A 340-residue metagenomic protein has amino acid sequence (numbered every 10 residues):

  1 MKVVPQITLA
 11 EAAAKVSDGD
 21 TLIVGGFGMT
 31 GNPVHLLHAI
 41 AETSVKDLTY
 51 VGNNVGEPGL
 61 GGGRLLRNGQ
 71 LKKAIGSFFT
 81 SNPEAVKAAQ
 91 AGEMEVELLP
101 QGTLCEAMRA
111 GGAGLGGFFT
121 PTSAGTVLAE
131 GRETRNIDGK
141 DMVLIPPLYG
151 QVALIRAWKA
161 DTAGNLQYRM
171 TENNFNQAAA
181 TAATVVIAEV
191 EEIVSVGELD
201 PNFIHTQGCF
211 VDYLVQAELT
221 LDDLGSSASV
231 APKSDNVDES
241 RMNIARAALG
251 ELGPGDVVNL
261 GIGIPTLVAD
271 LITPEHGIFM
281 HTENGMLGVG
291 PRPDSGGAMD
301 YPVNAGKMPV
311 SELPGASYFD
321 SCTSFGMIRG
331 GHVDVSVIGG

Functional and structural regions predicted by a protein language model:
M1-G340: Conserved alpha/beta enzyme-core scaffold
